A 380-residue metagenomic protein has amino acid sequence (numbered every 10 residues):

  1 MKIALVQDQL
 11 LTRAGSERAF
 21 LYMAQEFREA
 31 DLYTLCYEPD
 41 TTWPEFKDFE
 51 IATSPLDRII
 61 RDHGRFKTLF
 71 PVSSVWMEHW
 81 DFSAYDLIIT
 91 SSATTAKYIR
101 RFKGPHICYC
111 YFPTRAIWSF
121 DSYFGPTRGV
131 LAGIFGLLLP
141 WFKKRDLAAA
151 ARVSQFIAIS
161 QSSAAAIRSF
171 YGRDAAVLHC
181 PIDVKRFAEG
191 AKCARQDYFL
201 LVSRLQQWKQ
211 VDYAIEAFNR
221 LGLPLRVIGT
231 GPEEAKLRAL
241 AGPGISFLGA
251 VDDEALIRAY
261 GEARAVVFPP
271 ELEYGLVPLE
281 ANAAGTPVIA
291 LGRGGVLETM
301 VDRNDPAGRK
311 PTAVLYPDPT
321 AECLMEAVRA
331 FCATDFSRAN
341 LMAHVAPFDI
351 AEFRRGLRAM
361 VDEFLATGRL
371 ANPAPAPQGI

Functional and structural regions predicted by a protein language model:
E29-K97: Active-site donor-binding segments of glycosyltransferases and PAPS-dependent sulfotransferases
P126-F156, A164-A165: Membrane-proximal helix-turn-helix segments that form the acceptor-binding/catalytic region of lipid-linked
A188-R226: Conserved donor-binding/catalytic core segment of Leloir-type glycosyltransferases
A235-I257: Nucleotide-activated donor-binding/catalytic signature segment of Leloir-type glycosyltransferases, i.e., the conserved
G261-E273, T286-P287: Acidic donor-binding loop of glycosyltransferase active sites
V267, P287-V301: Short hydrophobic beta-strand element within catalytic cores of glycosyltransferases and related nucleotide-activated
L297-R329: Change "using UDP/GDP/dTDP sugars" to "using nucleotide sugars
P319, C332-L370: A charged, aromatic-enriched C-terminal amphipathic alpha-helix characteristic of glycosyltransferases across folds
